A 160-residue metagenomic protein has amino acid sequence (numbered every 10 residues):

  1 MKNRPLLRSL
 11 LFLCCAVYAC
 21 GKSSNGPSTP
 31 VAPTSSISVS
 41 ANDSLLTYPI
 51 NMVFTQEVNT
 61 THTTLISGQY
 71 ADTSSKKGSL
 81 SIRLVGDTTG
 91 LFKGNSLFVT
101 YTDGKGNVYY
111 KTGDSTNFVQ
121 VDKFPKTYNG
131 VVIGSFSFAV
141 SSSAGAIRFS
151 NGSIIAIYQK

Functional and structural regions predicted by a protein language model:
K2-P5, V17-S40: Bacterial Sec-dependent N-terminal signal peptides
L6-L7, Y48: Intrinsically disordered and other compositionally biased segments
S9-V17: Bacterial N-terminal signal peptides
V17-C20, N42, I147, I157: Intrinsic disorder/low-complexity segments
V31-P33, K76, R148: A short, structural micro-pattern
I37-S40, S44-N129, S141: Surface-exposed helix/loop patches within compact recognition domains
F124-K160: C-terminal or internal capping secondary-structure element at the end of a domain, subdomain, or sheet
